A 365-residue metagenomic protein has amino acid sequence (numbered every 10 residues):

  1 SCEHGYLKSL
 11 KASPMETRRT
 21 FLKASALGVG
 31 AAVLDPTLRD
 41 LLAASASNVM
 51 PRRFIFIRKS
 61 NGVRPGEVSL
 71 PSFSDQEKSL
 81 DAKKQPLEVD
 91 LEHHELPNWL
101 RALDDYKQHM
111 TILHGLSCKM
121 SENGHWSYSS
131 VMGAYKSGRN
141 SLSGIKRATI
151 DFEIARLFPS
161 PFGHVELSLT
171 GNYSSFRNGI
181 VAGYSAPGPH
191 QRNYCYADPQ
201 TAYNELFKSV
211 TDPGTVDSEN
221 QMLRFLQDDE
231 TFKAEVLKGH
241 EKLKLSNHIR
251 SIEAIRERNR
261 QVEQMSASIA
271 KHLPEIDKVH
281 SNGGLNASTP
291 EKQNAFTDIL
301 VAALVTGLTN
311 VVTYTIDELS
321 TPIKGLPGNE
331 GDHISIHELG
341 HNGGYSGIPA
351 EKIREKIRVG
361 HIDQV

Functional and structural regions predicted by a protein language model:
L10-V365: Ligand-binding pockets and gating/stacking loops
